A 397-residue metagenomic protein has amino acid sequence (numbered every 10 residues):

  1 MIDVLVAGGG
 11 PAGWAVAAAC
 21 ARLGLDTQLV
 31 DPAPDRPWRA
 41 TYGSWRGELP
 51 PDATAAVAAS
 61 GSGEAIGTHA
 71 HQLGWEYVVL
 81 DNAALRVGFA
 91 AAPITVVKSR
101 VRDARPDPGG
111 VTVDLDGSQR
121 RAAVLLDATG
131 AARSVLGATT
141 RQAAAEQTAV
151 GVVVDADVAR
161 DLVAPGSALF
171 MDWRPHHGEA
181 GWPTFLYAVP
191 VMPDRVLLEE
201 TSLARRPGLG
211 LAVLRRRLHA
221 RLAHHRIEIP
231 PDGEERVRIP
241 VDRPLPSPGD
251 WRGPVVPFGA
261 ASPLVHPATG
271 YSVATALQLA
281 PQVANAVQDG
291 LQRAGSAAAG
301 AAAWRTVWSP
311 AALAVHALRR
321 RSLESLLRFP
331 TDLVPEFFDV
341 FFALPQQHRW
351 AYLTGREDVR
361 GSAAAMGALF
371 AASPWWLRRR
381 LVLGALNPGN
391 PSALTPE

Functional and structural regions predicted by a protein language model:
M1-A12: Beta1/beta-strand and adjacent pyrophosphate-binding region of the FAD-binding site in flavoprotein oxidoreductases
V4, L25-T27, I229: Hydrophobic anchor at the start of a short beta-strand that flanks the dinucleotide cofactor-binding loop
A12, D35, A132: Conserved Rossmann-like nucleotide-cofactor binding loop
A15, A19-H69: N-terminal FAD cofactor-binding segment of flavoenzymes
P34-D35, A53-A92, R100: Conserved N-terminal/central alpha/beta ligand/cofactor-binding core
A92-I229, P244-P246: Predominantly flavin-linked oxidoreductase catalytic cores and closely associated redox partners
H176, S202-A286, Q292: FAD/FMN-dependent oxidoreductases across multiple families
A284-E397: C-terminal helical "tail/cap" subdomain of flavin- and related membrane-associated enzymes
